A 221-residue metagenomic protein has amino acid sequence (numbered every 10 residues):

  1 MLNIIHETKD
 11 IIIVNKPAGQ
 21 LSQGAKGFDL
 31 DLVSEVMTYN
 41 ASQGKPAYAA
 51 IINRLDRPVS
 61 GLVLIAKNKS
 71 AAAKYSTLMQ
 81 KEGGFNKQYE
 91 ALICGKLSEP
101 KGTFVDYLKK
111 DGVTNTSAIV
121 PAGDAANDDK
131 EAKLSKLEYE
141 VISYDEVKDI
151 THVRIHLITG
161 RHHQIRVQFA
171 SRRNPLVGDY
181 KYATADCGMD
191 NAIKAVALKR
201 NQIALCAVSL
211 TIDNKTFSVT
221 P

Functional and structural regions predicted by a protein language model:
M1-E146, F169: RNA pseudouridine synthases
M1-I11, P17-S22, S143, V147-K148 (+1 more regions): Pseudouridine synthases involved in rRNA/tRNA modification
V153-I155: Short histidine-centered loop motifs in beta-beta connectors
L157-T159: Non-cytosolic beta-sheet module surface loops
